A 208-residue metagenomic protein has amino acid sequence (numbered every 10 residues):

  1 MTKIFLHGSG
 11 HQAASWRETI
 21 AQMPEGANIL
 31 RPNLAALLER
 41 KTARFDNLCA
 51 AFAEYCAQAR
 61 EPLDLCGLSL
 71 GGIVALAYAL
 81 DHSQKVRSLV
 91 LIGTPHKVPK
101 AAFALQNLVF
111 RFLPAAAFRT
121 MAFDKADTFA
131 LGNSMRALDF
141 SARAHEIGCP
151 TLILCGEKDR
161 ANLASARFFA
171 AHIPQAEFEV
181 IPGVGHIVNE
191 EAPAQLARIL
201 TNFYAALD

Functional and structural regions predicted by a protein language model:
G10-E18: Serine-hydrolase catalytic-loop signature spanning alpha/beta hydrolases and amidase-signature enzymes
R17-A21, N28-D64, R198: Active-site loop/oxyanion-hole signature of alpha/beta-hydrolase fold enzymes
F45, L76, L80-D81, L89-A115: Flexible "cap/lid" loop of the alpha/beta hydrolase fold
G67-G71, A75: Gly/Ala-rich beta-loop-alpha elbow adjacent to hydrolase catalytic centers
A116-F140, E157-K158: Hydrophobic, aromatic-rich cap/lid helix
E146-I147, I153-C155: Short beta-strand/loop motif that positions the catalytic acidic residue of the alpha/beta-hydrolase fold
R160-S165: Conserved alpha/beta-hydrolase "acid-adjacent" motif
V184-P193: Catalytic histidine-centered segment of alpha/beta-hydrolase-like enzymes
